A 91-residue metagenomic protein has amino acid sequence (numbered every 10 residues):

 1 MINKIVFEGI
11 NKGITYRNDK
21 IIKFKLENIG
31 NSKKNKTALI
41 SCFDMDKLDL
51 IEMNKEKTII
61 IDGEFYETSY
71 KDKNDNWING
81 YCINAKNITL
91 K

Functional and structural regions predicted by a protein language model:
M1-K91: Single-stranded nucleic acid-binding surfaces, predominantly the OB-fold ssDNA-binding core
